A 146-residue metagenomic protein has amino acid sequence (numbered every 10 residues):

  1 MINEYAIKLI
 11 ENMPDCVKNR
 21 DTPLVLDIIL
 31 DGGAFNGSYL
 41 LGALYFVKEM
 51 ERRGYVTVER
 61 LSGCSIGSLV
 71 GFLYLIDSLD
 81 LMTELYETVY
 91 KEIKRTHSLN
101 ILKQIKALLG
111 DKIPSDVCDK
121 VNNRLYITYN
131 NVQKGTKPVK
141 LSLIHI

Functional and structural regions predicted by a protein language model:
M1-N12: Non-catalytic, mobile gating and regulatory segments of ester bond hydrolases
N3-Y5, T22-C118, K137-I144: Patatin-like phospholipase
N12-R20, E51-R52: A short, basic/flexible loop-to-alpha-helix module at the beginning of a structural domain
R20-T22, N131: Short, flexible turn/loop "capping" segments at secondary-structure junctions
K120-N122: Short connector loops at helix/strand junctions that flank enzyme active sites, especially segments positioning acidic
R124-I144: Active-site gating loop/helix substructures
